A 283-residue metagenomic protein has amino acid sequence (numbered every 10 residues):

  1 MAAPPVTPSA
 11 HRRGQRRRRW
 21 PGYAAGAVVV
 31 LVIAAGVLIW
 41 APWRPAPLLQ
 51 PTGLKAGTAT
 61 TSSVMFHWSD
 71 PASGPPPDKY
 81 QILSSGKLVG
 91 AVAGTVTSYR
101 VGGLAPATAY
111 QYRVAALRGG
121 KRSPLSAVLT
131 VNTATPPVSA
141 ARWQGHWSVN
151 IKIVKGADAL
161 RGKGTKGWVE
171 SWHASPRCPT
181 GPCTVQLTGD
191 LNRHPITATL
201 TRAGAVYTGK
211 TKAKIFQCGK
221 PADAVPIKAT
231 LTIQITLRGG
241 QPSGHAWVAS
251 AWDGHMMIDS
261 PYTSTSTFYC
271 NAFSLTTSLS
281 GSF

Functional and structural regions predicted by a protein language model:
H11-P45: Hydrophobic single-pass membrane-targeting/anchoring helices
P42-P76, P106, K121-P136: Pro/Thr/Ser/Gly-rich low-complexity, intrinsically disordered linker/stalk tracts
D78-I82: Short beta-strand elements bearing conserved aromatic residues within extracellular beta-rich modules
T95-Y99: Short S/T/G- and acidic-enriched coil/turn segments that sit immediately N-terminal to beta-strands in beta-sandwich
V101-K121: Beta-strand-rich modules
V138-G164, Q186-L191, Y207-T211, W252-M257: Tryptophan-anchored aromatic micro-motifs
G164-G239: Predominantly extracellular/secreted and cell-surface proteins with exposed, flexible low-complexity segments
D253-F283: Edge beta-strand at a domain terminus
